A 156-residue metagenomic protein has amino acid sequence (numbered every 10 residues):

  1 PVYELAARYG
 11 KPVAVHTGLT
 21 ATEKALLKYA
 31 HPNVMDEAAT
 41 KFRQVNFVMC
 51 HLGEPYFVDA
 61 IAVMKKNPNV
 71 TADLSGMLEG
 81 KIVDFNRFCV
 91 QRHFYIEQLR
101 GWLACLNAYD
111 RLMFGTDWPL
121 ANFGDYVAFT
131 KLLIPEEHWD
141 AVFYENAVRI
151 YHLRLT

Functional and structural regions predicted by a protein language model:
P1-M113: Catalytic pocket-lining loop regions of alpha/beta-barrel enzymes, especially the amidohydrolase/enolase/GH5 lineages
L52-P55, W118, V142: Short beta->alpha linker loops
M77-E79, W118-A121: Short Gly/Pro-enriched loop/turn and capping motifs at secondary-structure junctions
R100-G101, C105-M113, L120-T156: Mid-to-C-terminal alpha-helical segments outside catalytic/metal-binding sites
